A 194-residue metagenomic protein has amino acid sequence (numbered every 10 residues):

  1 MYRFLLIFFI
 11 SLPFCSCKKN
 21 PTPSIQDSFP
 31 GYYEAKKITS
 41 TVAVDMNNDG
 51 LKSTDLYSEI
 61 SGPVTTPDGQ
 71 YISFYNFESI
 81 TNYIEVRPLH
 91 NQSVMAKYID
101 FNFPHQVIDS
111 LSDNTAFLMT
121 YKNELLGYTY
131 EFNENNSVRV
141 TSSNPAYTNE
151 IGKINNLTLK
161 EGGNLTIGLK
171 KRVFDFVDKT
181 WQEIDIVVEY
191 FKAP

Functional and structural regions predicted by a protein language model:
M1-I7: Sec-dependent signal peptide recognition, specifically the positively charged N-region followed immediately by
P13-S16: C-terminal motif of bacterial Sec signal peptides marking the signal peptidase cleavage site
K19-N102, P194: Acidic/polar, low-complexity intrinsically disordered N-terminal segments immediately downstream of a Sec signal
K37-S40, V173, D185-V188: Serine/threonine-rich low-complexity intrinsically disordered regions
T66-N164, W181-A193: Contiguous, well-ordered beta-strand patches that form the walls/edges of small beta-barrel/beta-sandwich domains
G168-R172: Extracellular jelly-roll beta-sandwich "head" domains, especially the C-terminal globular C1q domain
F174-W181: Short, exposed beta-strand-loop hairpins at the edges of beta-sheets in extracellular/periplasmic proteins
